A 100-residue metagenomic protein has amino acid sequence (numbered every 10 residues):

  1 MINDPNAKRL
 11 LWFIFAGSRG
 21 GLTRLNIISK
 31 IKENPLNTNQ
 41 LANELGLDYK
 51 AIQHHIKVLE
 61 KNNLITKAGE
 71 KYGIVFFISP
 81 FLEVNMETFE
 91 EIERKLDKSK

Functional and structural regions predicted by a protein language model:
M1-N26: Short alpha-helical segments that sit at the start of domains
L10-L11, V75-K100: Conserved segment of winged-helix/HTH DNA-binding domains
G20-L22, E33-N37: Short capping segments at the starts of secondary-structure elements
G21, G69-V75, S79: Short, Lys/Arg-rich nucleic-acid/phosphate-binding segment
Q40-E44: A short acidic, leucine-rich amphipathic alpha-helix
K50: Key DNA-contact positions within bacterial/archaeal DNA-binding proteins
I56-K57: Short, hydrophobic-biased segments on the C-terminal half of alpha helices that form "recognition helices"
N63: Glycine-centered, phosphate/nucleic-acid-interacting loop/turn motifs that mediate DNA/RNA or nucleotide
